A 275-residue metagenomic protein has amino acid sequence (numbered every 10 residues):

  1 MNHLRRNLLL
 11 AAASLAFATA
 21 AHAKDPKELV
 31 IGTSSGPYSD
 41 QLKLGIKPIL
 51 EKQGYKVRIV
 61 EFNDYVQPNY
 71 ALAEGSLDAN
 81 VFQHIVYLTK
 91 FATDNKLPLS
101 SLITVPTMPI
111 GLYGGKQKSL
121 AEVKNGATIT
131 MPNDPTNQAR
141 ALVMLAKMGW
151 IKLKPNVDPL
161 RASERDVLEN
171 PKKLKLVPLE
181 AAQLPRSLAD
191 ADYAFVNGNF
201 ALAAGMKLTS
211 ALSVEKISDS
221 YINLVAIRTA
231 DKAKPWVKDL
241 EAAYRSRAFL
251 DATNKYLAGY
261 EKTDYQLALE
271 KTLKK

Functional and structural regions predicted by a protein language model:
E28-I46, N63-Q67: Extracytoplasmic "Venus flytrap"
I59-Y70, V157-R186: Short helix-initiation/N-cap motifs at beta->coil->alpha
Y65-K96, G111-L112, K118, A201-G205: Pocket-flanking alpha-helical
A73-Q83, A127, W150, K172-L174 (+1 more regions): Alpha-to-beta junction loops
K90-L102, Q117, D190, F195 (+1 more regions): Ligand-binding "clamshell"
L102-K152, L250: A conserved helix-loop-strand patch within extracytoplasmic ligand-binding domains of the periplasmic binding
P109-L120, I222-W236: A bilobed periplasmic-binding-protein/Venus flytrap-type ligand-binding module shared by bacterial periplasmic
A139-A146, Y244-D264: Periplasmic-binding protein-like
